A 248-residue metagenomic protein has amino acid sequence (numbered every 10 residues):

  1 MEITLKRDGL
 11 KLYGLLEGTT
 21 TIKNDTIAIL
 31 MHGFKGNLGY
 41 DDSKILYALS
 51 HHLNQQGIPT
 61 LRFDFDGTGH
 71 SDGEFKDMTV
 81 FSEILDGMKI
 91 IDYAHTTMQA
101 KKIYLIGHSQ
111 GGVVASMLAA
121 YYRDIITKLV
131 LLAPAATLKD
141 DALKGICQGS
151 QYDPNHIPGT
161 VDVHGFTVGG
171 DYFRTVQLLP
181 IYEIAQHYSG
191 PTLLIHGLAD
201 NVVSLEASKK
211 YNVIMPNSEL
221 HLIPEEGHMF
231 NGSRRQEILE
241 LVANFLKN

Functional and structural regions predicted by a protein language model:
M1-I22: N-terminal cap/lid segment of alpha/beta-hydrolase-fold proteins
L12, Y104, V113, A120 (+2 more regions): The alpha/beta-hydrolase serine catalytic core
T21-Q55, T60-D64: Short, surface-exposed "cap/lid" segments of acyl-processing enzymes
K35, F65-G69, A136, G227: Alpha/beta-hydrolase active-site loop signature
L53, L118-A119: Aromatic pocket-lining residues of Rossmann-like dinucleotide-binding sites
F63-M78: Glycine-rich "HGGG/HGxG" loop immediately N-terminal to the catalytic nucleophile of the alpha/beta-hydrolase
D77-T97: Alpha/beta-hydrolase active-site loop
M98-S109: Alpha/beta-hydrolase fold nucleophile elbow
